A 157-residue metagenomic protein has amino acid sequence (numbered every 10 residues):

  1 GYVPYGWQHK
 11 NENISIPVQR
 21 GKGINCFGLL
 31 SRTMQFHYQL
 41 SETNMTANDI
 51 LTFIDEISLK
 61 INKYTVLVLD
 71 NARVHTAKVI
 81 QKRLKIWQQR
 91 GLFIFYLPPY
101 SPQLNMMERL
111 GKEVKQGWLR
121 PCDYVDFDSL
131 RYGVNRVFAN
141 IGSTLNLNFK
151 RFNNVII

Functional and structural regions predicted by a protein language model:
G1-D55: Extended, low-complexity cationic-aromatic segments
Y2, D49-I94: RNase H-like DDE/DDD metal-dependent nuclease/strand-transfer catalytic core used by mobile genetic elements
G6-H9, K85, G111-K115: Short, hinge-like loop/turn segments at secondary-structure boundaries
H9-N11, Y64, G117: Glycine-centered loop/turn motifs
E12-Q19, W87-M106, D123: RNase H-like polynucleotidyl transferase catalytic core
L29-L30, K60, E113: Conserved catalytic core of Hanks-type protein kinase domains
D70-N71, K78, F95-G117, D128-L130: RNase H-like two-metal-ion nuclease catalytic core shared by retroviral integrases and related mobile-element nucleases
M107-I157: C-terminal anion-handling pockets and recognition modules
